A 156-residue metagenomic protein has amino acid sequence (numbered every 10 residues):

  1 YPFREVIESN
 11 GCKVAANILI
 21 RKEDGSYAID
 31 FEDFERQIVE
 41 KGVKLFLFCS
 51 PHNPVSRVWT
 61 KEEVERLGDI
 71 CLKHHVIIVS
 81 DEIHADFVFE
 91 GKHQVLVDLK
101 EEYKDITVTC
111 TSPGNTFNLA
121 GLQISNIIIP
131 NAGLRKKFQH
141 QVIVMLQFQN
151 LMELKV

Functional and structural regions predicted by a protein language model:
Y1-V14, Q149: Substrate-binding/gating loop at the entrance of the active-site cleft, primarily in PLP-dependent aminotransferase-like
F3, L67, L96: Aromatic/hydrophobic pocket-lining residues that form π-stacking "cages" and hydrophobic walls in ligand
E5-I7, I70, L99: Hydrophobic/aromatic ligand-binding patch that stacks against planar heteroaromatic rings of cofactors or nucleotides
I7-C12, D30-F31, T60-E63, G91-V95 (+2 more regions): Short, glycine/charged-enriched secondary-structure capping and boundary segments
S9, E101-V156: Conserved core segment of the aminotransferase class I/II
C12, K73-I77, K104-D105: A short helix->loop->beta-strand "cap" motif at the edges of active sites that frequently abuts
L19-G91: Active-site phosphate-binding strand-loop segment of PLP-dependent enzymes
